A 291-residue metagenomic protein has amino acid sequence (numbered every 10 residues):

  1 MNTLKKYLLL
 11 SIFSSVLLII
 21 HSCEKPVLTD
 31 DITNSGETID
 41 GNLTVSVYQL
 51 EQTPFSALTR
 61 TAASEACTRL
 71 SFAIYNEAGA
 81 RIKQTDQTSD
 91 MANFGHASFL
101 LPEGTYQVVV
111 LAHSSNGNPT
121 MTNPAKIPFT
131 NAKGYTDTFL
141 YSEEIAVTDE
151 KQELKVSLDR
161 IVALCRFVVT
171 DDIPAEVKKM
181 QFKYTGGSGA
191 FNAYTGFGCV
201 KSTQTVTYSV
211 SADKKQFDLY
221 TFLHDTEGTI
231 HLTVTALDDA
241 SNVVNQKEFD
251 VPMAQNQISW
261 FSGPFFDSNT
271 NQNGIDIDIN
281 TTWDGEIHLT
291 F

Functional and structural regions predicted by a protein language model:
M1-S22: Sec-dependent bacterial lipoprotein signal peptides
V16-Q52, N256, D276-T290: Bacterial Sec-dependent N-terminal signal peptides
E37-V45, L70, Y106, A163-C165: Short structural boundary motif marking the start of a folded domain
V47-E65, V168-E176: Structural motif
S64-N123, V177-Q257, I287-F291: Tryptophan-paired
T130-R160, N242, Q246-F291: Extracellular beta-sheet/turn segments enriched in Thr/Pro/Gly and aliphatic residues
K155-V162, T221-D225: Conserved "repeat-terminator" motif of extracellular CCP/Sushi domains
R160-K178, G187: Surface-exposed interaction/gating patches
